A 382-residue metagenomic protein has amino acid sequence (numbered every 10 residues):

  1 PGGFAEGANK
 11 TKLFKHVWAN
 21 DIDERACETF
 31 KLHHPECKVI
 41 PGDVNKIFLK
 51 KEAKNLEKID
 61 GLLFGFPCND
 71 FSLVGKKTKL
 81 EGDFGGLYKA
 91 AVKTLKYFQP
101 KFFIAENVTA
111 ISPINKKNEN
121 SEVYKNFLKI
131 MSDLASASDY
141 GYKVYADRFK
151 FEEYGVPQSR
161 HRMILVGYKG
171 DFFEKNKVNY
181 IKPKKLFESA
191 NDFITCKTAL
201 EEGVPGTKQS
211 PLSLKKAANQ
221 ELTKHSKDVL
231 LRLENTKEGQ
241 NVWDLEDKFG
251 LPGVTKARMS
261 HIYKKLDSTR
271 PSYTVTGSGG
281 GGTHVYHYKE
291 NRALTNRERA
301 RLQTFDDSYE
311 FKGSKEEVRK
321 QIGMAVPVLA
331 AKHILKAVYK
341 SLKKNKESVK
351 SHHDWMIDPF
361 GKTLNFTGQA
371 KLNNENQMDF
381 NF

Functional and structural regions predicted by a protein language model:
P1-E6: Glycine-rich SAM-binding Motif I of class I
H16-W18: Short beta-strand element of Class I
D23: Conserved SAM/SAH-binding beta-strand->alpha-helix loop
E28-A53: S-adenosyl-L-methionine
G42, L63-F64, A105, G277: Redox-cofactor binding/interface segments in oxidoreductases and associated redox assembly factors
K50-I59, N69-I262: Class I S-adenosyl-L-methionine
A217-F382: C-terminal target-recognition/interaction regions appended to catalytic cores
